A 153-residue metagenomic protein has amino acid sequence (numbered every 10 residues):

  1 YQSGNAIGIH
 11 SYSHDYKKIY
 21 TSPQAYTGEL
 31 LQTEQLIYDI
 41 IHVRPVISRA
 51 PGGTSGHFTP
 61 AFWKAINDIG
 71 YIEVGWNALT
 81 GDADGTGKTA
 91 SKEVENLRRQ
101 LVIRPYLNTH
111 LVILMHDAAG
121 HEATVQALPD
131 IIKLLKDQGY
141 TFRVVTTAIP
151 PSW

Functional and structural regions predicted by a protein language model:
Q2, G8, S13-L114, A118-K136 (+2 more regions): Catalytic domains of cell-wall/extracellular-matrix polysaccharide-remodeling enzymes, centered on de-N-acetylation
